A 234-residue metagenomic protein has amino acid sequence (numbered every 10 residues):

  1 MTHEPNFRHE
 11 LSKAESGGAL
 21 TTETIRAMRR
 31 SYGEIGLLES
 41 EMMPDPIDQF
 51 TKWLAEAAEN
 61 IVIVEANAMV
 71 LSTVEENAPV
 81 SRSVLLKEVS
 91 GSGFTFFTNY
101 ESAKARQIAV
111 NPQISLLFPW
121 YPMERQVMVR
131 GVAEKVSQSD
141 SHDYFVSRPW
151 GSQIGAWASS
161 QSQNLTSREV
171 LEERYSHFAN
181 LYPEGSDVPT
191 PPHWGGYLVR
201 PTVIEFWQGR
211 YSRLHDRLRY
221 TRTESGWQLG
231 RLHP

Functional and structural regions predicted by a protein language model:
T2-P234: Binding-site signature for planar aromatic cofactors or substrates
